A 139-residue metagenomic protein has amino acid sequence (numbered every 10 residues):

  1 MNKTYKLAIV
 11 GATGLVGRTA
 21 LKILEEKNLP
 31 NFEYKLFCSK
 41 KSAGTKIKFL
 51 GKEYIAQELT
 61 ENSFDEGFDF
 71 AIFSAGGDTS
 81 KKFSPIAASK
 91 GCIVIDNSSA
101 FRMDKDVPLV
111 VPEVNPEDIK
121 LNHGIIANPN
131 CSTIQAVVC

Functional and structural regions predicted by a protein language model:
M1-C139: N-terminal Rossmann-like NAD(P) cofactor-binding subdomain of oxidoreductases, focused on the glycine-rich
